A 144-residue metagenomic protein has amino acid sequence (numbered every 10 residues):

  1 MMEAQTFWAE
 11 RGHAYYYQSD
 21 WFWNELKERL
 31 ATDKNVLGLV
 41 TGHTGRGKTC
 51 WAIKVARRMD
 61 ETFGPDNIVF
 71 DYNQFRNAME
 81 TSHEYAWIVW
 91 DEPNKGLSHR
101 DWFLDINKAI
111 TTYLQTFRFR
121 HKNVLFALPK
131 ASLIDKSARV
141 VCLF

Functional and structural regions predicted by a protein language model:
M1-D33: N-terminal pre-Walker A segment at the start of P-loop NTPase domains
G38-G42: Hydrophobic anchor at the beta1->P-loop junction of P-loop NTPases
H43-G45, W102: The conserved Walker
K48: Conserved lysine of the Walker
W51: Hydrophobic positions on the alpha1 helix immediately C-terminal to the Walker A/P-loop
K54-E61: Walker A/P-loop NTP-binding motif
P65-F126: Conserved nucleotide-sensing/catalytic segment adjacent to the nucleotide-binding pocket in NTP-handling enzymes
K136-F144: A short helix-turn-beta junction within AAA+ P-loop NTPase domains corresponding to the substrate/partner-engaging
